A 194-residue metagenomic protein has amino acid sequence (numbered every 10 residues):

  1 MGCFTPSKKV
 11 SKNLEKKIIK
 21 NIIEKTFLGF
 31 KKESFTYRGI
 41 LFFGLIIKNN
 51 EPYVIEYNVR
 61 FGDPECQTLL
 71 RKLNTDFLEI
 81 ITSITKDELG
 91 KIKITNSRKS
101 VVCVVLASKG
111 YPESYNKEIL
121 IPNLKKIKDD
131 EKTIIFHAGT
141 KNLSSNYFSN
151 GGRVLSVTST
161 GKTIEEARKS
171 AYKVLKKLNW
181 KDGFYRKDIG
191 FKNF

Functional and structural regions predicted by a protein language model:
M1-L14, P64-L69: Glycine-rich phosphate-binding loop of ATP-grasp-fold ATP-dependent ligases
C3-S7, C103-V105, R153-G161: Short, well-ordered beta-strand elements within core beta-sheets of diverse protein domains
T5, K125-N146, L155: Glycine-rich phosphate/nucleotide-binding loop
N13-K17, P112-Y115, K162-K169: Short, conserved charged micro-motifs
I19-L41, N58-D130, L143: Active-site "cap" helix and flanking loop/linker of ATP-utilizing ligase/carboxylase catalytic domains
F35-K48, K187: A short glycine-rich, hydrophobically flanked beta-strand micro-motif that places a catalytic Asp/Glu for divalent metal
L41, Y53-I55, R153: Protein kinase-like catalytic core scaffold
T140-S144, F148-F194: Generic C-terminus detector
